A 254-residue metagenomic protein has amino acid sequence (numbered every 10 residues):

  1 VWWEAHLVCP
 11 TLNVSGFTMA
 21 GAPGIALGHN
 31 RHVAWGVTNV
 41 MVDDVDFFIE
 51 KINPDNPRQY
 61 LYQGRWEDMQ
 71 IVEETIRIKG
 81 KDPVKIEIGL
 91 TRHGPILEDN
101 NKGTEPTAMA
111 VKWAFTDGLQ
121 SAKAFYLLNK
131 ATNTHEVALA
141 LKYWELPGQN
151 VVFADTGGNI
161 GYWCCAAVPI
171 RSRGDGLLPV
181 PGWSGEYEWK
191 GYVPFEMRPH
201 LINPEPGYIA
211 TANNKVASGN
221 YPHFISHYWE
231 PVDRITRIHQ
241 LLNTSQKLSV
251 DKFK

Functional and structural regions predicted by a protein language model:
V1-K254: Mature extracytoplasmic enzyme cores
